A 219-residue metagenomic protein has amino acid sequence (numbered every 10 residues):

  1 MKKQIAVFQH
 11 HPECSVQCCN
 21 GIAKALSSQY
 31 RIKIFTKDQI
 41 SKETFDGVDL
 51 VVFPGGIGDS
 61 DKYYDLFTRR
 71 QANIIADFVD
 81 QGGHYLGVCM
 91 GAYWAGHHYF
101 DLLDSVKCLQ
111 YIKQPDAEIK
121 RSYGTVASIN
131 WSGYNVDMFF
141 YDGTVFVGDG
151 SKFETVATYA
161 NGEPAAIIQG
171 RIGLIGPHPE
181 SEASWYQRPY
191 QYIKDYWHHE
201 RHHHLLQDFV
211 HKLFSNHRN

Functional and structural regions predicted by a protein language model:
M1-G47: N-terminal beta1-alpha1 cap of cysteine-dependent amidohydrolase-like domains
V7, R31-F35, L86-V88, G173-G176: A structural signal for short, well-ordered beta-strand segments and their strand-loop junctions that often border
S15-V16, S60-D61, W94-H97, E163-A165 (+1 more regions): Short catalytic/ligand-binding loop motif for oxyanion handling, primarily in non-cytosolic enzymes, centered on
D49-D59, L86, I172-G176: Structural motif
V52, G58-D65, R69, H84 (+1 more regions): Hydrophobic alpha-helical transmembrane segments of membrane proteins
Y64-I129: A glycine-rich, often tryptophan-bearing local segment used as a flexible ligand/cofactor-contacting loop or short
K120-Y186: Catalytic beta-strand/loop cores that center a nucleophilic Ser/Cys/Thr and support acyl-enzyme chemistry
P179-N219: Extracellular ligand-binding/catalytic regions of CAZymes and related secreted enzymes and adhesion modules
